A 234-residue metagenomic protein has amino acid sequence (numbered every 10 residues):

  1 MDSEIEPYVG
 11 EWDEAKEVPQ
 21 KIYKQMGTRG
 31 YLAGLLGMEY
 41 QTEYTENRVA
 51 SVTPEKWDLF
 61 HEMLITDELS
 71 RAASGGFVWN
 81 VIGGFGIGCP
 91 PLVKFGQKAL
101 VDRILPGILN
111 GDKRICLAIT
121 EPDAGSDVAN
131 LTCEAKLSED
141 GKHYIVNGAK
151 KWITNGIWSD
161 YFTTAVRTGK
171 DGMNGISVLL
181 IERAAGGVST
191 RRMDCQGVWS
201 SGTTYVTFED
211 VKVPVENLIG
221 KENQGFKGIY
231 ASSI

Functional and structural regions predicted by a protein language model:
M1-I82, A99, R103, G107-N110: Amphipathic, small/basic residue-rich leader segments at the start of a protein or domain
F77-A99, G125: N-terminal glycine-rich flavin-associated loop
G111-I119: A short, Trp-centered hydrophobic/proline-enriched beta-strand micro-motif
A124, K151-I157, G197, I234: Glycine-rich phosphate/pyrophosphate-binding beta-alpha loops
D127-A129, N155-D160, M173-G175, W199-S201 (+1 more regions): Short glycine/proline-enriched turns and hinge-like loops at secondary-structure junctions
C133-L137: A structural signal for short hydrophobic beta-strand segments in well-ordered beta-sheet cores
K142-R191: A short core secondary-structure module
V188-I234: Glycine-rich beta->alpha junctions and the first turn(s) of the following alpha-helix
